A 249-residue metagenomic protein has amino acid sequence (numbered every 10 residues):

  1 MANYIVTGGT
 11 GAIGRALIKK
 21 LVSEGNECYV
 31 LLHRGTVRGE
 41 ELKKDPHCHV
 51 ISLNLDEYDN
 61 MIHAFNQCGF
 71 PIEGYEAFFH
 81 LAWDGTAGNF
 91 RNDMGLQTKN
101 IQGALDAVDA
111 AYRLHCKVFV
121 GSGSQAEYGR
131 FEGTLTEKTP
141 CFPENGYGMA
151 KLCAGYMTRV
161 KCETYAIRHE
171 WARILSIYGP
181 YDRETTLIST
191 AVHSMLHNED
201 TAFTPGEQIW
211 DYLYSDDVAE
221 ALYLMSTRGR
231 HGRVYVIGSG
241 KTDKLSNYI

Functional and structural regions predicted by a protein language model:
Y4-E24: N-terminal Rossmann NAD(P)H-binding glycine-rich loop of SDR-like oxidoreductase domains
D45-D59: Rossmann-fold cofactor-recognition segment
L55-K99: NAD(P)H-binding glycine-rich loop region in Rossmannoid oxidoreductase-like domains and their noncatalytic homologs
F78-H80, D84, L105-G146: Conserved Rossmann-fold NAD(P)-dependent oxidoreductase catalytic core, especially the SDR/UDP-sugar
F90, H169-S176, A191-L213, A221 (+1 more regions): A conserved pocket-lining segment of Rossmann-fold NAD(P)-dependent short-chain dehydrogenase/reductase
Y128-G129, N145-G146, E170-L187: Flexible, glycine-rich beta-alpha linker
F142-E170, L196: Active-site Tyr-X1-5-Lys
L152, I177-S189, H197-E199, S215-D216 (+2 more regions): Glycine/proline-rich active-site loop of Rossmann-fold NAD(P)-dependent oxidoreductases
